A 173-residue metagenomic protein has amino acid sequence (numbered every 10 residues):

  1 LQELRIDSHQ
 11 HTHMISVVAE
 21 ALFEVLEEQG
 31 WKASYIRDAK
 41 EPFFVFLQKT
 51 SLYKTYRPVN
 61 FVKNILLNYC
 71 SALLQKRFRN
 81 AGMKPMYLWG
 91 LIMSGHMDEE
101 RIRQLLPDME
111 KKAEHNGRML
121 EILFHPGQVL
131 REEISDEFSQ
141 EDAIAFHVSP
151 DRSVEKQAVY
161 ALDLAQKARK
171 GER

Functional and structural regions predicted by a protein language model:
L1, R5, V17-R173: Terminal accessory/targeting
H9-M14: Gly/Ser/Thr-rich loops at beta-strand to alpha-helix junctions that form or flank small-molecule/cofactor-binding
